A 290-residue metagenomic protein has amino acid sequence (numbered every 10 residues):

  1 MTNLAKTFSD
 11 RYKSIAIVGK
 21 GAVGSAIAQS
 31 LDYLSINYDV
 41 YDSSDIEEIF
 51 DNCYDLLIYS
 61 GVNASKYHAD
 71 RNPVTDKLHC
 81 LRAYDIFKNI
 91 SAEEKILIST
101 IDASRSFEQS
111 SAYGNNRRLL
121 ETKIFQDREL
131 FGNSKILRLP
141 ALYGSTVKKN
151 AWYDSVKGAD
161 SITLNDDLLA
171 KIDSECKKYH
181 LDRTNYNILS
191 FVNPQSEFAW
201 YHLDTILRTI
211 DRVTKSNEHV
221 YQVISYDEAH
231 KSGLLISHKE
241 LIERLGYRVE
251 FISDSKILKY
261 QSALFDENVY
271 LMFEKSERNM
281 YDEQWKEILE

Functional and structural regions predicted by a protein language model:
I17-G19: Conserved N-terminal Rossmann-fold NAD(P)-binding element of oxidoreductases
G24-S25: N-terminal Rossmann-fold NAD(P) dinucleotide-binding loop
I46-A92, T100-E108: NAD(P)H-binding glycine-rich loop region in Rossmannoid oxidoreductase-like domains and their noncatalytic homologs
G61, I96-T100, R138-P140, I224: Active-site beta-alpha turn of Rossmann-fold NAD(P)-dependent dehydrogenases/reductases
L97-E108, A112, L142-V147: Conserved catalytic-site region of short-chain dehydrogenase/reductase
N116: Active-site helix of classical SDR
F125-F198, T205: NAD(P)-dependent short-chain dehydrogenase/reductase
Y201-Q261, D266, W285-L289: Mid/C-terminal beta-alpha module of Rossmann-like enzyme folds, strongest in SDR-family dehydrogenases/epimerases
